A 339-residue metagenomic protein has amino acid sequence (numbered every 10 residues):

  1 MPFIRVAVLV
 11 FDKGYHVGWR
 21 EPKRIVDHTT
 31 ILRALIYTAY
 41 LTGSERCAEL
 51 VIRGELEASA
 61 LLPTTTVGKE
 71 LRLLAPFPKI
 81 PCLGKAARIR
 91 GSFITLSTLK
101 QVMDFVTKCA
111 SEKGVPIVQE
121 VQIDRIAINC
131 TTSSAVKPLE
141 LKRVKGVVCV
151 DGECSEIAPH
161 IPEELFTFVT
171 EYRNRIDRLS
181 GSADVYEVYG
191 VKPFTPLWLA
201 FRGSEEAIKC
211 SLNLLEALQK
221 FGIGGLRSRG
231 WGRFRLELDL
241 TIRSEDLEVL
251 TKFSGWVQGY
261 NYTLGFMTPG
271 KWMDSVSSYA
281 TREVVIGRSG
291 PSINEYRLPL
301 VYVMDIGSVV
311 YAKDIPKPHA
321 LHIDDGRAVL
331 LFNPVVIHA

Functional and structural regions predicted by a protein language model:
M1-A339: Conserved active-site/ligand-binding neighborhood in enzyme cores
